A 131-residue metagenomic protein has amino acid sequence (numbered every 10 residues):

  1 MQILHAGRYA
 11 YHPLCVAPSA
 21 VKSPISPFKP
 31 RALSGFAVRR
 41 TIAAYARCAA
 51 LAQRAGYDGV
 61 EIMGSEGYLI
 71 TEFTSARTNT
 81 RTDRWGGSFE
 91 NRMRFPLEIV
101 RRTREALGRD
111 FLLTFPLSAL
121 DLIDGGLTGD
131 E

Functional and structural regions predicted by a protein language model:
Q2-E131: Flavin-dependent oxidoreductase catalytic cores
